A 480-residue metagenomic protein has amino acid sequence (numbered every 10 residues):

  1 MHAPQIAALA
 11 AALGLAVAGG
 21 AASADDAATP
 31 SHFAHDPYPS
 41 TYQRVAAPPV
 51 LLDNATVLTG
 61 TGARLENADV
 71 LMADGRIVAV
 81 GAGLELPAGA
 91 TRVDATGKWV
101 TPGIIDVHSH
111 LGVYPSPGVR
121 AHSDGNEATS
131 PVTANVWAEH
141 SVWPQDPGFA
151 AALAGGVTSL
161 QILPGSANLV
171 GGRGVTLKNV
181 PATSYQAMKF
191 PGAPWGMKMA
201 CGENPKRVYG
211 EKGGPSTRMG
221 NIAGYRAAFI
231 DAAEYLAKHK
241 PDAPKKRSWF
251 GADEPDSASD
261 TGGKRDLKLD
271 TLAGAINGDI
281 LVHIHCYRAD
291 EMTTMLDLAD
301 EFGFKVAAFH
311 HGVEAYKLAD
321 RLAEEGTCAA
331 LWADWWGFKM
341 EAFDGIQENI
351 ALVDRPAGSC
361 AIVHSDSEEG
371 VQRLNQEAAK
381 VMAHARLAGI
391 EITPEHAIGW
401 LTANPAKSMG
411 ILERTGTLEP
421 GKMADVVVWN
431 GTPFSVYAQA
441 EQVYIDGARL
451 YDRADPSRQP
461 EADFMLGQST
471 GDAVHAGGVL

Functional and structural regions predicted by a protein language model:
A7-A18: Bacterial N-terminal signal peptides
A24-A47, S469-A473: N-terminal pre-domain segments of enzymes
A34-A46, V57, T61-T101, G118: Histidine-rich, glycine-flanked metal-binding segment
T41, A46, S116-P117, S123-T129 (+6 more regions): His/Asp/Glu-enriched, well-ordered alpha-helical/loop segment that forms or immediately abuts the divalent-metal
P48-L52, L86-E139, A154: Replace "His-x-His-based motif
A55, K407, E419-D463: C-terminal cap of metal-dependent C-N hydrolases
G118-E139, V180-T183, P205, G210 (+3 more regions): Active-site gating loops and adjacent loop-to-helix segments of metal-dependent hydrolytic enzymes
G148, L153-H310, Q439, I445 (+1 more regions): Polyanionic/metal-chelating signatures
